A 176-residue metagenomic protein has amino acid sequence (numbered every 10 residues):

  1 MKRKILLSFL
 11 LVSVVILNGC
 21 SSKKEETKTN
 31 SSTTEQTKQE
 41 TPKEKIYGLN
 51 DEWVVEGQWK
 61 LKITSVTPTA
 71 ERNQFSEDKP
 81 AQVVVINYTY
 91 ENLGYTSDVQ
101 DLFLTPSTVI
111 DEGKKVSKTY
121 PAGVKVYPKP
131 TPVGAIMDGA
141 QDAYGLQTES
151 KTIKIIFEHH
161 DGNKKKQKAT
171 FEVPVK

Functional and structural regions predicted by a protein language model:
M1-I5: Positively charged n-region of N-terminal signal peptides that target proteins for export
L6-V12: Sec-dependent N-terminal signal peptides
V12-V14, E44: Residue-level marker of intrinsically disordered, low-complexity segments enriched for small/polar residues
I16-G19: C-terminal motif of bacterial Sec signal peptides marking the signal peptidase cleavage site
S21-K176: Conserved functional micro-motifs across diverse proteins
